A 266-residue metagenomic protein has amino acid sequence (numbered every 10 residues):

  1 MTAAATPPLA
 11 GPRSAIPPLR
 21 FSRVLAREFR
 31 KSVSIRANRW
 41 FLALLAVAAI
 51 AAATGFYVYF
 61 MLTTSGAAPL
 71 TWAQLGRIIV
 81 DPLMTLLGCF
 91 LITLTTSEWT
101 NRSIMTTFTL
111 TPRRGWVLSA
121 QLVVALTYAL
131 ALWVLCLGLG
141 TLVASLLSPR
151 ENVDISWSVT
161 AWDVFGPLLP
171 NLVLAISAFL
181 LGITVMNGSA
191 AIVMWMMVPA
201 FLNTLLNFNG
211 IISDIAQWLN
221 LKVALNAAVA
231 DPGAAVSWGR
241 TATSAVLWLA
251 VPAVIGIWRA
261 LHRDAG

Functional and structural regions predicted by a protein language model:
A3-P18, R36-N38, L42-I92, L118-V185 (+3 more regions): Secretory targeting signals
P8-A26, I212-I215: Short, membrane-interfacial amphipathic segments enriched in basic
S22, A26-V33, W162: Membrane-interacting alpha-helical segments
E28, T111-R113, L181, N187 (+1 more regions): Generic structural signal for small/hydrophobic residues in well-ordered secondary structure, especially within
N38-F41, I104-T107, V117, A190-V193: Alpha-helical transmembrane segments and their helix-entry boundary regions
L91-L110: Transmembrane helix boundary and interhelical loop/hinge segments in multi-pass membrane proteins
G188-K222: Transmembrane helix segments
L261-G266: Short cytosolic juxtamembrane segments of multi-pass membrane proteins
